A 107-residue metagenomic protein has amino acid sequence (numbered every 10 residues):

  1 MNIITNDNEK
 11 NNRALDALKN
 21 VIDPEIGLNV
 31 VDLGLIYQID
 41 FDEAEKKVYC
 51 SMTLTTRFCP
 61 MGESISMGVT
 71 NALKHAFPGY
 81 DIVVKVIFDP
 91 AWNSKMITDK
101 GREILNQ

Functional and structural regions predicted by a protein language model:
M1-Q107: Domain-level signature for proteins that mediate thiol-based redox and metal-cofactor handling
